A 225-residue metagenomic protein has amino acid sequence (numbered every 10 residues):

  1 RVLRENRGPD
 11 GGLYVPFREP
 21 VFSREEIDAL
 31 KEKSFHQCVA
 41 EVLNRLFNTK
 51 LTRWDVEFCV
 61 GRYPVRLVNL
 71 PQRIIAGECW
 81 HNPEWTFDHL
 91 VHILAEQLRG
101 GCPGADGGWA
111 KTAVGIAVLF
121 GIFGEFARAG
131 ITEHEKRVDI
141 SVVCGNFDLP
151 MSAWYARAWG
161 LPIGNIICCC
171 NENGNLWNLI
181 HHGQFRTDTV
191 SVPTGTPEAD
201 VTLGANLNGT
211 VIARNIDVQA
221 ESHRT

Functional and structural regions predicted by a protein language model:
R1-T225: PLP-dependent amino-acid enzyme catalytic core
